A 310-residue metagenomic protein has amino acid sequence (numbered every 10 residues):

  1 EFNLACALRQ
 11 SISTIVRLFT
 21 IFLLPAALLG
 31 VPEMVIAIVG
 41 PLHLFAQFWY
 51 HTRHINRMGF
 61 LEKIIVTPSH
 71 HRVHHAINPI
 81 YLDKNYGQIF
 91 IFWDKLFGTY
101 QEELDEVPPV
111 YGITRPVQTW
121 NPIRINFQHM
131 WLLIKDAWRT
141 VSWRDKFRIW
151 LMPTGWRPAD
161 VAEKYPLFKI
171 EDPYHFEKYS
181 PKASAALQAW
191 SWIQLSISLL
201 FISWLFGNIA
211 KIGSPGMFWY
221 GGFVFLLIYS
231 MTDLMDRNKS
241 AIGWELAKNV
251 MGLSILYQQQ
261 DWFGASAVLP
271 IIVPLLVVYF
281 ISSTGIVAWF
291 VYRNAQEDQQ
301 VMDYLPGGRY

Functional and structural regions predicted by a protein language model:
E1-I123: Membrane-embedded catalytic scaffold of the fatty acid hydroxylase/desaturase
F2-S13, E171-S191: Membrane interfacial helix-start motif at the N-side
R53-R57, Y81, F290-V301: Juxtamembrane/interface segments at transmembrane-helix termini
T67, A295-Y310: Short, highly charged, low-complexity non-transmembrane loops/tails of multi-pass membrane proteins
T67-V73, A247-I255, R309: Small-residue-rich segments of transmembrane alpha-helices in multi-pass membrane proteins, especially helix faces
P108-R157: A membrane-cytosol interface segment of integral membrane proteins
R148-P173: Short, charged cytosolic
Y179-A267, I271-E297: Substrate-recognition/cap regions that form aromatic- and gly/pro-loop-enriched pockets for small-molecule ligands
